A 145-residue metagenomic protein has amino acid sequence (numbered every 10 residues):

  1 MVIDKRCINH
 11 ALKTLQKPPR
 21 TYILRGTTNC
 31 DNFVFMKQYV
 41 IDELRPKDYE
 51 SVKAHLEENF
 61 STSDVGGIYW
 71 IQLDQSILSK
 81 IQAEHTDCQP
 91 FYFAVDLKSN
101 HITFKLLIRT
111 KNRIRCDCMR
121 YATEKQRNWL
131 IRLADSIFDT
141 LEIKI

Functional and structural regions predicted by a protein language model:
K17, D31-V52: Terminal, regulation- and interaction-focused segments at domain boundaries
A54-T62, S136-I143: Short, intrinsically disordered, mixed-charge
E57-P90: Ser/Thr-rich, low-complexity intrinsically disordered terminal regions
Q89-I145: C-terminal basic regulatory modules in eukaryotic proteins
